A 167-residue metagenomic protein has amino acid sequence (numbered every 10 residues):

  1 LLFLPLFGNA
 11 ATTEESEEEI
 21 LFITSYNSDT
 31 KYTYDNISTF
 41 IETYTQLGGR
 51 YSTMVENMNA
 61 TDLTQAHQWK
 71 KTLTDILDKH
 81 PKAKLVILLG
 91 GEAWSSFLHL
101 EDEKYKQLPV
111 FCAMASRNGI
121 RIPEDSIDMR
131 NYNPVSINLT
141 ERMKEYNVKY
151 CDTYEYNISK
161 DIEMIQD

Functional and structural regions predicted by a protein language model:
L1-P5: Bacterial N-terminal signal peptides
G8-D167: Short hydrophobic alpha-helices and adjacent helix-cap/hinge residues
